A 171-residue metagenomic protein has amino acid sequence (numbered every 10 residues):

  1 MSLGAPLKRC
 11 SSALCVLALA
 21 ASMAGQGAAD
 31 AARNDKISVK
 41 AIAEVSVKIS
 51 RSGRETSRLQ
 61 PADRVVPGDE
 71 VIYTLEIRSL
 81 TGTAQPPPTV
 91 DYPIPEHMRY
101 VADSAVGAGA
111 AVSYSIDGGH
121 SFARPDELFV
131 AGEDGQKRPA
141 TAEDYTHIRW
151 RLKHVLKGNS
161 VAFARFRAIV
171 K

Functional and structural regions predicted by a protein language model:
L3-K8, A24-K171: Exported/extracytosolic protein signature
S11-S22: Bacterial N-terminal signal peptides
